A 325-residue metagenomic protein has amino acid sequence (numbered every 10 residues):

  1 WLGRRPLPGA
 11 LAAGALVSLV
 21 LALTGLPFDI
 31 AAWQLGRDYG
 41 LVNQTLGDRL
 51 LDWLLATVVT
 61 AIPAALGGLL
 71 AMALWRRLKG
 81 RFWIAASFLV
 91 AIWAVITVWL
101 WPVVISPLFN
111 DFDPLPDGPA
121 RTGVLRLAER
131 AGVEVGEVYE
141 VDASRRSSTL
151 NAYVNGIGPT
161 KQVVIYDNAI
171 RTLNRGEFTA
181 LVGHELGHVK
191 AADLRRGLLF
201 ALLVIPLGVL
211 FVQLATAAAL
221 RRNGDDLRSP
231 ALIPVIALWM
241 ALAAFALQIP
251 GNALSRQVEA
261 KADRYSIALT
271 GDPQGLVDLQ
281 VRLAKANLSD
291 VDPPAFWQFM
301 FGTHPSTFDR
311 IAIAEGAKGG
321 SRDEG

Functional and structural regions predicted by a protein language model:
W1-L227, A241-G325: Polar-ligand-bearing catalytic/cofactor-coordination segments of membrane-embedded or membrane-tethered inner-membrane
S229-I236: N-terminal signal-anchor/signal peptide hydrophobic helix marking the start of the first transmembrane segment
